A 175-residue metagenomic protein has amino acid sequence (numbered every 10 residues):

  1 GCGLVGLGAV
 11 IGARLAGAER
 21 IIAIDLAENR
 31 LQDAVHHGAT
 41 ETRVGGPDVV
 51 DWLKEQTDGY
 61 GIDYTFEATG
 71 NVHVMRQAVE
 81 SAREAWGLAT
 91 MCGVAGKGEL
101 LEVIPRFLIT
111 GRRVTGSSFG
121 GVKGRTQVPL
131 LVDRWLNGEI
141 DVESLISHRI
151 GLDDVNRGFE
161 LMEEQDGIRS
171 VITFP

Functional and structural regions predicted by a protein language model:
G1-P47, D51: Mid-domain Rossmann-like dinucleotide-binding core that forms the NAD(H)/NADP(H) cofactor-binding site
L26-A27, A95, G120, P175: Residues in the short beta-alpha loop(s) of Rossmann-like NAD(P)-binding domains
V49-G59: Conserved amphipathic alpha-helix within the SDR
D63-F66: N-terminal Rossmann-like NAD(P) cofactor-binding module of classical short-chain dehydrogenase/reductase
R76-E80, F107, R125-P175: C-terminal hydrophobic helical "lid"/dimerization subdomain of Rossmann-like NAD(P)H-dependent oxidoreductases
A82-E84: Helix-to-beta-strand junctions that scaffold the AdoMet/dcAdoMet cofactor pocket in Class I SAM-dependent enzymes
W86-L88, R112: Glycine-centered, small-residue-biased loops immediately flanking beta-strands in adenine/cofactor-binding cores
G93-G111, V128-L131: Rossmann-fold NAD(P)-binding glycine/threonine-rich loop
